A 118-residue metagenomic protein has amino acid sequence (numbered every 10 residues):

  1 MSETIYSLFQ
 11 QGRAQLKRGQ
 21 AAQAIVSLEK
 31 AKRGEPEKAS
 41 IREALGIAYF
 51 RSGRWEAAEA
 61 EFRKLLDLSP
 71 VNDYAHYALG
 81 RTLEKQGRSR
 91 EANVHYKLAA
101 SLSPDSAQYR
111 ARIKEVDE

Functional and structural regions predicted by a protein language model:
M1-S7: TPR-adjacent "capping" and linker segments in tetratricopeptide-repeat scaffold/adaptor proteins
K17-K30, S52-K64, Q86-L98: Structural signature of tandem alpha-helical TPR/SEL1-like repeats, specifically the intra-repeat loop/turn
E84-Q108, K114, E118: TPR/TPR-like (Sel1-like) alpha-helical repeat modules
